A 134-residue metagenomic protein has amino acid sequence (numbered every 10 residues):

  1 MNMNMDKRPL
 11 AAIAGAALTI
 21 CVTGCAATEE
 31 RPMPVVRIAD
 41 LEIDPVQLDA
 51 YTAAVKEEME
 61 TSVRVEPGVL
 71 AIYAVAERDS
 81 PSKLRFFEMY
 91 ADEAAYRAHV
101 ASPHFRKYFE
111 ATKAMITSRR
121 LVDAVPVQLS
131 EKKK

Functional and structural regions predicted by a protein language model:
N2-A14: Bacterial N-terminal signal peptides that target proteins for export
I13-A14, C21, C25-V36, Y73-S80 (+1 more regions): Glycine-rich beta-strand-turn "strand-cap" elements at beta-sheet edges
G15-A17, P45: Local alpha-helix boundary/kink/capping signal
E30, E57-A71, M89-D123: An amphipathic, aromatic/His-enriched active-site/gating alpha helix that lines ligand/cofactor pockets
P34-E42, A71-V100: Short, well-ordered beta-strand segments in beta-rich or mixed alpha/beta enzyme and ligand-binding folds
V35-T61: N-terminal targeting signals for Sec/Tat export/insertion, comprising classic cleavable signal peptides
P45, V63-E66, S80: Residues at alpha-helix boundaries and short interhelical turns
Q47, S82, H104: Short phosphate-engaging motifs
